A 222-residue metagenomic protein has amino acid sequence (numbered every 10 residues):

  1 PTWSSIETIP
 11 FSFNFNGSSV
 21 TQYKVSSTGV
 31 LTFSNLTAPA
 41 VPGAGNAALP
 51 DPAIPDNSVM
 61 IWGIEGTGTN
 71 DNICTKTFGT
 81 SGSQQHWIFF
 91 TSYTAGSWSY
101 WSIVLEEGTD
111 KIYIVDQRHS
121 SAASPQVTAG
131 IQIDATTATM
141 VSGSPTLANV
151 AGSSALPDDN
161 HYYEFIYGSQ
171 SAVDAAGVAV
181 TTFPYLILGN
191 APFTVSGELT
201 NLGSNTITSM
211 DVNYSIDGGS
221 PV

Functional and structural regions predicted by a protein language model:
P1-V173: Extracytoplasmic Ser/Thr/Pro-rich, glycosylation-prone low-complexity segments
S169-V222: Extracellular/luminal regions of secreted and cell-surface proteins that mediate adhesion/ECM remodeling
